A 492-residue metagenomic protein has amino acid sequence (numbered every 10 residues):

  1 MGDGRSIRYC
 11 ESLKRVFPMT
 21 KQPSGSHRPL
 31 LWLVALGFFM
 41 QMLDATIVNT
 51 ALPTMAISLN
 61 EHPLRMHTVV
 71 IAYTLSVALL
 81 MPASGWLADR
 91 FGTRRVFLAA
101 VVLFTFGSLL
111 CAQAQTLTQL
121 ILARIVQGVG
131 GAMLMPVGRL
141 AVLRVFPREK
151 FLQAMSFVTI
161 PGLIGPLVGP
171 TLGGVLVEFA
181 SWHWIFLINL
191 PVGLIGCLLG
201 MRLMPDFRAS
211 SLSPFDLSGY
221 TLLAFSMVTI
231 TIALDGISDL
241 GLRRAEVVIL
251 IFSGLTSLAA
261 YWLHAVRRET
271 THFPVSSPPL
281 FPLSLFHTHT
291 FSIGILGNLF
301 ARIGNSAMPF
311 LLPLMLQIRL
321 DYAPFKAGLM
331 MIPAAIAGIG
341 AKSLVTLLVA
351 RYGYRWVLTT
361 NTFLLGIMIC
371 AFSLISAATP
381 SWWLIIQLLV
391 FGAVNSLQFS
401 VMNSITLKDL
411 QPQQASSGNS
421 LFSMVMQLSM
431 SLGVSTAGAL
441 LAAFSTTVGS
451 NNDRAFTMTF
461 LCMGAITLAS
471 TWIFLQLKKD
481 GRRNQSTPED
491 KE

Functional and structural regions predicted by a protein language model:
G4-S26, L477-E492: Intrinsic disorder in cytosolic terminal tails and internal cytosolic loops of multi-pass membrane transporters
H27-L43, V48-T50, L59, P63 (+7 more regions): 12-transmembrane solute porter fold
L75-L79, L109, L163, L167 (+4 more regions): Hydrophobic/small/kink-forming positions within alpha-helical transmembrane segments of polytopic membrane proteins
A78, T105-F106, V129, L190-C197 (+4 more regions): Small-residue-rich packing faces within the transmembrane alpha-helices of Major Facilitator Superfamily
M81-S218, L440: Helix-loop-helix hairpins in multi-pass membrane proteins, especially solute transporters
F106-A114, A180, R202-D206, I237-G241 (+7 more regions): Helix-loop junctions at the membrane-solvent interface of multi-pass transporters, primarily the C-terminal
A141, V175, L203, I232 (+3 more regions): A residue-level signal for alpha-helical anchor/packing sites in multi-pass solute transporters
E178-G297, Y322-A323, M330, M463-G464: Hydrophobic transmembrane-helix bundles of small-molecule transporters
